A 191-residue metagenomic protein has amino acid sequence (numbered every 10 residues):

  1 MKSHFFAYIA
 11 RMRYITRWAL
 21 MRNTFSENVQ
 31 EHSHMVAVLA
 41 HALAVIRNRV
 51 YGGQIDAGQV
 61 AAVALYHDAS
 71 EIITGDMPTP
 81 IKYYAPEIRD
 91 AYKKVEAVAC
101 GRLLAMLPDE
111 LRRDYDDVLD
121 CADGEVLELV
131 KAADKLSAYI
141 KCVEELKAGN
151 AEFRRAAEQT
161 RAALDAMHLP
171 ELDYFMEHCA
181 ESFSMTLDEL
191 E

Functional and structural regions predicted by a protein language model:
M1-E191: Alpha-helical, largely C-terminal catalytic domains that coordinate divalent metal ions via clustered Asp/Glu/His
